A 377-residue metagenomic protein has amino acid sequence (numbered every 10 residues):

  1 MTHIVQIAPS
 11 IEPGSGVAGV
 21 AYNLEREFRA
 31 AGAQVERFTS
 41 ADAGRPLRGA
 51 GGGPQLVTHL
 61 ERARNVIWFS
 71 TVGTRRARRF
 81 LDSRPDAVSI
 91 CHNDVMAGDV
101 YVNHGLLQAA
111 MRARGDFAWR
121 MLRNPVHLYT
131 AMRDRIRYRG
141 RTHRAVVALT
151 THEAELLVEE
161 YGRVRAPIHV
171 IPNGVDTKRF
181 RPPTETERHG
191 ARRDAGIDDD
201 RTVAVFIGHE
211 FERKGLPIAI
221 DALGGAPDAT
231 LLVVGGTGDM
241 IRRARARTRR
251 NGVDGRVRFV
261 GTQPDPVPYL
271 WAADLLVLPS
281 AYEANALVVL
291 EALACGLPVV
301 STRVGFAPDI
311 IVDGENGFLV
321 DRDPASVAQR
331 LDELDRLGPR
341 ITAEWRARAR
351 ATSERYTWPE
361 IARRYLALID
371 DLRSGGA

Functional and structural regions predicted by a protein language model:
A18-N23, T202-G225, D239-R242: A conserved mid-protein helix/loop that constitutes part of the nucleotide-sugar donor-binding site
P125-V147: Membrane-proximal helix-turn-helix segments that form the acceptor-binding/catalytic region of lipid-linked
H152, G174: Carbohydrate-associated surface elements
V175, I207-H209, T230-R245: Glycosyltransferase donor-sugar binding loop
G190-R193, R340-R355: A short, well-ordered alpha-helix in the C-terminal region of glycosyltransferases
T262, A281: Aromatic "clamp/platform" in nucleotide-sugar-dependent glycosyltransferases that forms part of the donor/acceptor
P298-S301, I311: Short hydrophobic beta-strand element within catalytic cores of glycosyltransferases and related nucleotide-activated
D313-G314, F318-A325, E333-P339: Conserved acidic donor-binding segment of nucleotide-sugar-dependent glycosyltransferases
